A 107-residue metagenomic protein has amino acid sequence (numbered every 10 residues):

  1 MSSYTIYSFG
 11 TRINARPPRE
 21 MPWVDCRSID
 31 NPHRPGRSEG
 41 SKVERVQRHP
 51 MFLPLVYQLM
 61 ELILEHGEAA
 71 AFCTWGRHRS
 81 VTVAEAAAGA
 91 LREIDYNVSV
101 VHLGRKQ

Functional and structural regions predicted by a protein language model:
M1-S38: Glycine-rich, flexible N-terminal cofactor/catalytic loop recognition
S2, R19-M21, E65-E68, Y96: Short coil/turn segments at beta-strand junctions that form active-site/ligand-binding loops
T5, E68-A70, S99-V101: A structural signal for isolated positions on well-ordered beta-strands in alpha/beta enzyme cores
G10, W75, G104: Short, flexible active-site-adjacent loop segments at beta-strand->alpha-helix junctions, enriched in small/polar
V24-R27, K42-E44, A90-L91: Short, low-complexity, polar/charged sequence segments that are solvent-exposed and flexible
R34-E68: Helix-loop module immediately N-terminal to the HCX5R catalytic loop in PTP-like cysteine phosphatase domains
L59-R92: Catalytic cysteine-centered active loop of the rhodanese-like fold, especially the PTP/DSP P-loop
Y96-K106: Short beta-strand-centered segment that lines the nucleotide-binding/catalytic pocket of NTP-utilizing
